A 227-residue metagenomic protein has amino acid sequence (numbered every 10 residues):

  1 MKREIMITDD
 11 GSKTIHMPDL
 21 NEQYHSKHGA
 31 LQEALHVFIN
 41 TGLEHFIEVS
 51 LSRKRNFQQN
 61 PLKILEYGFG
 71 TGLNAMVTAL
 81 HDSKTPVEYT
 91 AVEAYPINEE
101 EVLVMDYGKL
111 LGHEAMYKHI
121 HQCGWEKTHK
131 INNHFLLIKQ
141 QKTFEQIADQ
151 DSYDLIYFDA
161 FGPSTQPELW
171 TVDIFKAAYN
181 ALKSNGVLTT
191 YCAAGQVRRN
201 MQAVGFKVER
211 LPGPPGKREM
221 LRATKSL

Functional and structural regions predicted by a protein language model:
M1-F57, L62, L80-Y107: Rossmann-like AdoMet
G68-G70, E93: Conserved S-adenosyl-L-methionine
G72-M76: Glycine-rich SAM-binding Motif I of class I
L103-D149: S-adenosyl-L-methionine
L137-K139, S152-A160: Short SAM/SAH-binding signature in class I
L169-S184: A short glycine-rich, Lys/Arg-flanked "PGG" loop and its adjoining helix->strand segment in the class I
N185-C192: Conserved beta-strand signature within the Rossmann-like core of class I S-adenosyl-L-methionine
V204-L227: Core SAM-dependent methyltransferase catalytic element
